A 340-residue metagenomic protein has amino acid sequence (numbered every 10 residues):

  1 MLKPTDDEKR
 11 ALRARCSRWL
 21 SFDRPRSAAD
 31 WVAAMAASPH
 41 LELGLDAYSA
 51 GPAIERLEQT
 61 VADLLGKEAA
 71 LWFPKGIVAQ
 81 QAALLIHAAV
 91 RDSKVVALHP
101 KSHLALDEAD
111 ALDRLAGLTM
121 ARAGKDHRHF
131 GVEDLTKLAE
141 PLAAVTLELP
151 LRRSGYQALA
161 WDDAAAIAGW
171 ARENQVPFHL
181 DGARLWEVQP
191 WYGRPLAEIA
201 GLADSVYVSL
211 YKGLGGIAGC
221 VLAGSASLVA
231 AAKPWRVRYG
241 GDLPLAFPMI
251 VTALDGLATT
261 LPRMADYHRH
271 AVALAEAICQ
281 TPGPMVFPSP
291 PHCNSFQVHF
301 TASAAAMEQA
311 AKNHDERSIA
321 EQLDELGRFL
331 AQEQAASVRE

Functional and structural regions predicted by a protein language model:
M1-E340: Conserved PLP-enzyme active-site core in the AAT-like
